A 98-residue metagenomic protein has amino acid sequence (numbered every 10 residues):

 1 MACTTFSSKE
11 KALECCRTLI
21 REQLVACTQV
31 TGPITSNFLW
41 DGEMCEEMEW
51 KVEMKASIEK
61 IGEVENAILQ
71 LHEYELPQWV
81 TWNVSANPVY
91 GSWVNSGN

Functional and structural regions predicted by a protein language model:
M1-N98: Positively charged, small/polar-rich N-terminal and surface patches that mediate targeting and assembly and bind
